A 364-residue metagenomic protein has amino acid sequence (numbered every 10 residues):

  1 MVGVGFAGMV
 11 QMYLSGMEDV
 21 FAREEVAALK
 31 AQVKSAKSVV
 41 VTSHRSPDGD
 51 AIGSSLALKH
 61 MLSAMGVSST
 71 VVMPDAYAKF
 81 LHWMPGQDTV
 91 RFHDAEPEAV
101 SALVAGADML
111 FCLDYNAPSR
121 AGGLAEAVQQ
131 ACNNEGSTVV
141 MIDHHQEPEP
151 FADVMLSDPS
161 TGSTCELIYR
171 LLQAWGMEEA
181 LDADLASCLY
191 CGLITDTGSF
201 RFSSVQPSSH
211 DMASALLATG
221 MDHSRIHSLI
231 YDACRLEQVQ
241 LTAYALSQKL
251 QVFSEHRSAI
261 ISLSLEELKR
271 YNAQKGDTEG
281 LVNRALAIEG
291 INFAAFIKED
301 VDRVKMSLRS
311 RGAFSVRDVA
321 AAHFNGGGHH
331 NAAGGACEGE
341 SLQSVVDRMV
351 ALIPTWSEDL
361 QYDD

Functional and structural regions predicted by a protein language model:
M1-S15: N-terminal amphipathic/basic-hydrophobic helices that include classical n-h-c signal peptides and signal-anchor
M12-R45, G53-P85, P97-S101, G106-A107 (+2 more regions): Hydrophobic helix-and-loop "lid/oligomerization" segment in the mid-to-C-terminal part of catalytic domains
T42, S46, C112, M141-I142 (+1 more regions): Generic enzyme active-site microenvironment
R45-P47, Y115-P118, H145-E147, L265-E266 (+1 more regions): Short glycine-rich anion-binding loops that position phosphate/pyrophosphate groups of nucleotides and phosphorylated
G49-S55, P118-G123: Short glycine/serine/threonine-rich phosphate/pyrophosphate-binding segments that cradle anionic phosphate groups
G86-R91, S157-S160, G312: Short, hinge-like loop/turn segments at secondary-structure boundaries
R91-D153: Active-site cofactor/cluster-binding pocket
I142-M212: Short alpha-helices
